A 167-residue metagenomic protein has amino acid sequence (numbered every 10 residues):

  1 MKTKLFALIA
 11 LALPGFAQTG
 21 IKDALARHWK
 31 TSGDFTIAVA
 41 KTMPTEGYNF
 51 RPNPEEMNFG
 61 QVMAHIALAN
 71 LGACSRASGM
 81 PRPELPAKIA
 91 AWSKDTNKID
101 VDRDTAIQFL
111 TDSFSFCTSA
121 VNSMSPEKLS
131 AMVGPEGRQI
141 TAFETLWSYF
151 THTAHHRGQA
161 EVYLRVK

Functional and structural regions predicted by a protein language model:
K4-P14: Sec-dependent N-terminal signal peptides
Q18-A24, A69-P135, K167: Short, helix-capping/interhelical loops that line the mouth of catalytic, cofactor-, or ligand-binding pockets
A26, K30-I37, G47-W92, G134-K167: Short, contiguous alpha-helical
